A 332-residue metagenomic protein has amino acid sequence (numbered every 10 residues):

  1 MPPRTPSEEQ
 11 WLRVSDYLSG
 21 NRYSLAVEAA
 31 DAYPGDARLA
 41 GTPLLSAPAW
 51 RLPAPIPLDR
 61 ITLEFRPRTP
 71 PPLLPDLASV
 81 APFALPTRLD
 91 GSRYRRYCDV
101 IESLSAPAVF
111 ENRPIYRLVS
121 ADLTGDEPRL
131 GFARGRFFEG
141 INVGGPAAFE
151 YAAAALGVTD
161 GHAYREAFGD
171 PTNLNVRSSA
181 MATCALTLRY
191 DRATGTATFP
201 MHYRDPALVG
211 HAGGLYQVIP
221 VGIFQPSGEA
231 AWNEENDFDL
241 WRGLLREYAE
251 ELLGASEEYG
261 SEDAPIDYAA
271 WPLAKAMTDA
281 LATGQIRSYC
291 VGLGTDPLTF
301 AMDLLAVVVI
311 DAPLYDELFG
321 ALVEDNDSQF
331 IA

Functional and structural regions predicted by a protein language model:
M1-L215: Alpha-helical and coiled-coil interaction segments, frequently adjacent to or embedded within charge-biased
A193-I266: Conserved Nudix-box catalytic region and its N-terminal flanking loop in Nudix hydrolases and closely related
N233, F300-A301: A short, glycine/Asx- and small/polar-enriched loop/turn that sits immediately N-terminal to a beta-strand
G260-L298: Beta-rich nucleic-acid/ligand-interaction surfaces
A301-A306, A312, D316-A332: NUDIX/MutT-family hydrolases
